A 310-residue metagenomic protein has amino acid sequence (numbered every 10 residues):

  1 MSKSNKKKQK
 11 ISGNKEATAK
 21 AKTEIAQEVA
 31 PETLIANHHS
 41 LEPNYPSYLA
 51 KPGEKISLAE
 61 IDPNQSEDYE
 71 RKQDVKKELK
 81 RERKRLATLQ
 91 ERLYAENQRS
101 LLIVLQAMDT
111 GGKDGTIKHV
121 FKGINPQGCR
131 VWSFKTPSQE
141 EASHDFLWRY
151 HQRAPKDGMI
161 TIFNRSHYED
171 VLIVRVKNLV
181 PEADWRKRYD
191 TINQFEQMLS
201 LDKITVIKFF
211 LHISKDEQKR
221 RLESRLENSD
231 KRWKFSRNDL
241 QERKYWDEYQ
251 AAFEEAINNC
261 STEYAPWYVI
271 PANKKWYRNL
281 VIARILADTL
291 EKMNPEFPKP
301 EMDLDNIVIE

Functional and structural regions predicted by a protein language model:
S2-R83: Charged, amphipathic alpha-helical linker segments immediately N-terminal to NTP-binding catalytic cores
K3, A251-E310: NTP-dependent small-molecule kinase module
Y69-E78, C129-Y189: Conserved nucleotide-sensing/catalytic segment adjacent to the nucleotide-binding pocket in NTP-handling enzymes
R85-Y94: Pre-Walker A adenine-sensing motif
R99-S100, R130, D157-I160, K203-I207: Loop/turn-to-beta-strand initiation segments
V104-F121: Glycine-rich phosphate-binding P-loop
K113, E140-S143, E169-R175, K215-L222 (+1 more regions): Switch/connector loops and helix/strand junctions flanking conserved nucleotide-binding motifs in nucleotide-processing
I173-T191, L199-A251, P300-D305: A glycine- and Lys/Arg-enriched "phosphate-lid" helix/loop adjacent to the NTP-binding pocket of small-molecule kinases
